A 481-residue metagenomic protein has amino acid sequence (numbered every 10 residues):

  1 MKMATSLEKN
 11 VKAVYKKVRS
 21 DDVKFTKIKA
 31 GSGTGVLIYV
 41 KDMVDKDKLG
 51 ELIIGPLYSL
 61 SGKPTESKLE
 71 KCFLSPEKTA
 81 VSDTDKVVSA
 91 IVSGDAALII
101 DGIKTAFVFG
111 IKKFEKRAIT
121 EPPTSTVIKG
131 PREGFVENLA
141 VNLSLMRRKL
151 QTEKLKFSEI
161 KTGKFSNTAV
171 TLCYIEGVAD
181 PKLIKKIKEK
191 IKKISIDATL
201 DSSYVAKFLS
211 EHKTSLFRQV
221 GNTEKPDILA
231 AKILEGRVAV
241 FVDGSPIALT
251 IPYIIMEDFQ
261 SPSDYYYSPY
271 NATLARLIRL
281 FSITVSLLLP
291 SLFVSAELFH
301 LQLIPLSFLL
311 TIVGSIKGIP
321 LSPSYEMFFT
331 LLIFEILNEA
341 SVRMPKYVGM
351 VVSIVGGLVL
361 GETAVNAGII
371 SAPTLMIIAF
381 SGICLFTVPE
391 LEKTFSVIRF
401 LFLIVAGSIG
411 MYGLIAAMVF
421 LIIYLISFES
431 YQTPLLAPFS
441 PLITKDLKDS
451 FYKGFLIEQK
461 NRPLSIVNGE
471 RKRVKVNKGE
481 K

Functional and structural regions predicted by a protein language model:
M1-L288, L306, I426-K481: Membrane-embedded alpha-helical signal segments
I283-L303: Hydrophobic alpha-helical segments embedded in or immediately adjacent to the lipid bilayer of multipass inner-membrane
L292, P305-F308, V313, K317-K481: Generic detector of multi-pass transmembrane helix bundles and their immediately adjacent loops in polytopic membrane
